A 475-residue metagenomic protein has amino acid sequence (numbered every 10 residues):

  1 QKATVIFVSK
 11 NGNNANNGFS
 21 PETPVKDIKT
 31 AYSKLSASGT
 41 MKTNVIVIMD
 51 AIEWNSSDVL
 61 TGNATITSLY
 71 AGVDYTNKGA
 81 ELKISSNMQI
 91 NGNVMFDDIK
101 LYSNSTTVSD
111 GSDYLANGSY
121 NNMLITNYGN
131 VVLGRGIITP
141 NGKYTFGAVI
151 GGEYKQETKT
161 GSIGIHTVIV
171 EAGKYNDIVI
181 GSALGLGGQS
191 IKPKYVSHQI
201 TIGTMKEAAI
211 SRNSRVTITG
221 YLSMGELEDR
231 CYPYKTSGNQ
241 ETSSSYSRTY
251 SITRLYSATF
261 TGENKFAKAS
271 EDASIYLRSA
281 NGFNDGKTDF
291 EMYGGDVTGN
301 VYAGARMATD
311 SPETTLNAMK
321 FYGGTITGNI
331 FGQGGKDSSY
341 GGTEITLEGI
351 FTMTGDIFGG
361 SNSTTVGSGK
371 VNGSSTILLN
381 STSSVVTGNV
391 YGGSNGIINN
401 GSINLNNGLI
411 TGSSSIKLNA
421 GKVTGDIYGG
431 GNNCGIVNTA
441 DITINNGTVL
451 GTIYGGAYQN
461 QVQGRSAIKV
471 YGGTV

Functional and structural regions predicted by a protein language model:
Q1-I6, L69, L124-I125: Short domain-boundary/entry signatures in modular proteins, especially in secreted/extracellular architectures
Q1-T30: Right-handed parallel beta-helix/beta-solenoid
K10, I48-I52, S279: Structural motif
K29-G39, E53-G62, L82-I90, S105-A116 (+29 more regions): Short, T/G/N/S-enriched strand-turn elements that build extracellular solenoid repeat scaffolds
M41-S68, V73-D74, G79-L82: N-terminal extracellular ligand-recognition/capping segment immediately after the signal peptide
S190-P193, Y234-Y246, S402-L405: Intrinsically disordered, low-complexity Ser/Thr- and acidic-rich flexible linkers and loops, especially at boundaries
Y302, F331, G335-K336, F358 (+4 more regions): Consensus positions within tandem repeat domains that build extended binding/scaffold surfaces
A308, D337, N460-G464: Conserved, function-critical positions that sit in or immediately flank catalytic and ligand-binding motifs
